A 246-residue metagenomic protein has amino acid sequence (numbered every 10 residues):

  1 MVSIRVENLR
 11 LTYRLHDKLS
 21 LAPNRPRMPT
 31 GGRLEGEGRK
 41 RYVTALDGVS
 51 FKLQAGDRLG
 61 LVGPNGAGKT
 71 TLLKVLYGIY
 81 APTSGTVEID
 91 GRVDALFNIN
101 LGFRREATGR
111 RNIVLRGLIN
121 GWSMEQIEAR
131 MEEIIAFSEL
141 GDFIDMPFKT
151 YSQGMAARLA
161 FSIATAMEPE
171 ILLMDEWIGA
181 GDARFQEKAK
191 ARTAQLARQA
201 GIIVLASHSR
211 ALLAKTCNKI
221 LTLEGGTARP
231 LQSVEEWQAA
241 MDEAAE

Functional and structural regions predicted by a protein language model:
V2-T44, A240-A244: Pre-NBD coupling/linker segments of ABC/ABC-like ATPases
S3-L15, A55-R58, P64-I119: ABC ATPase nucleotide-binding domain signature region
R27-G32, V114, Q126-F143: Conserved ABC ATPase "signature" region
T165-M174: A short, proline-enriched helix->beta-strand linker immediately N-terminal to the Walker B motif in ABC-type P-loop
Q186-R198: Helical segment within the ABC ATPase nucleotide-binding domain
S207-H208: H-loop/switch region of ABC-family ATPase nucleotide-binding domains
T216, I220-Q232: H-loop (His-switch) and adjacent beta-strand-loop-beta switch element of ABC-type ATPase nucleotide-binding domains
T227-E246: Conserved beta-strand-loop-alpha-helix hinge in the C-terminal portion of ABC ATPase nucleotide-binding domains
